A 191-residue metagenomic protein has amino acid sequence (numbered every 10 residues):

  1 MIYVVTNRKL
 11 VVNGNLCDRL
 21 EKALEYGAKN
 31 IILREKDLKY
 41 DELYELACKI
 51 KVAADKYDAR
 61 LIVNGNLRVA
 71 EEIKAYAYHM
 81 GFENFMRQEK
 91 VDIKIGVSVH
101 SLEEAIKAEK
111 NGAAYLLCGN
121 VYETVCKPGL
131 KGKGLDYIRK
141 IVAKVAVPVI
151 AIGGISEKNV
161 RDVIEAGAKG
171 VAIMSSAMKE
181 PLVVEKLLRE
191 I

Functional and structural regions predicted by a protein language model:
M1-Y115, K133, K140, A146-V147 (+3 more regions): Conserved N-terminal beta1-alpha1 strand-loop-helix module at the mouth
A70, Y122-P128: A short acidic, helix-capping loop that chelates divalent metal ions and anchors anionic groups
V121, G154-I155: Short, loop-centered acidic/histidine patches that primarily coordinate divalent metals
V121-Y122, K169, S176-A177: Flexible glycine-rich beta->alpha loop in the catalytic core of nucleotide-sugar glycosyltransferases
P128-K131, A151: Active-site-adjacent loop and "lid" segments of alpha/beta metabolic enzymes
